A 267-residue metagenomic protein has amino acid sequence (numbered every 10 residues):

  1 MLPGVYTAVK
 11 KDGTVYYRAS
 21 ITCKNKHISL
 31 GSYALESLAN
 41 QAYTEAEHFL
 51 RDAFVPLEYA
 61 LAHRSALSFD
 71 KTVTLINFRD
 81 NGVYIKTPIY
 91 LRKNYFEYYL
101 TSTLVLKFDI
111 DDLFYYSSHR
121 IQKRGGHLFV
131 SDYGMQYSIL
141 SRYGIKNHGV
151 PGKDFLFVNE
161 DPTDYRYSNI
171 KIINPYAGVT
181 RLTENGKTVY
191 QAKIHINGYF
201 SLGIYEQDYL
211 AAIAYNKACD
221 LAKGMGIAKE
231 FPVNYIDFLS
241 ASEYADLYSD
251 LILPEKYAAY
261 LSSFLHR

Functional and structural regions predicted by a protein language model:
M1-R267: Boundary-flanking segments of nucleic-acid-binding domains in nuclear regulatory proteins
